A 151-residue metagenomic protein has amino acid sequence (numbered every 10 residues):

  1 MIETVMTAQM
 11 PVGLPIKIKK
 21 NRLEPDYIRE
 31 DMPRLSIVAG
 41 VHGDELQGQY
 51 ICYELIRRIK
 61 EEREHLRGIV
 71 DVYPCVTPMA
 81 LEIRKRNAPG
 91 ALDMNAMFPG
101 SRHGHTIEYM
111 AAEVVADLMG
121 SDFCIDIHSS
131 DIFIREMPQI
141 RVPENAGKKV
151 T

Functional and structural regions predicted by a protein language model:
M1-T151: Structured catalytic-domain cores with a bias toward divalent-metal coordination
